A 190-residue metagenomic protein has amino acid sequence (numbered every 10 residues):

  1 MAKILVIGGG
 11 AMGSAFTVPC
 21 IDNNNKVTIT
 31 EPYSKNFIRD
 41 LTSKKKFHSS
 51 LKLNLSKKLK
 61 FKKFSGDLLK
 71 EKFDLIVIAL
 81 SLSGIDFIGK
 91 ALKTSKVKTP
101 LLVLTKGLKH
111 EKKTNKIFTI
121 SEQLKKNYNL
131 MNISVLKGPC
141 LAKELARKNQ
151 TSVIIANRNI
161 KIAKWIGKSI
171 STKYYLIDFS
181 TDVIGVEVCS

Functional and structural regions predicted by a protein language model:
M1-L55, L59-K63, K70, E111 (+1 more regions): NAD(P)+-binding Rossmann beta1-loop-alpha1 motif at the extreme N-terminus of oxidoreductases
I4, N25-V27, T99, M131-I133 (+1 more regions): Hydrophobic anchor at the start of a short beta-strand that flanks the dinucleotide cofactor-binding loop
G13, S83-D86, L108, K161-I162 (+2 more regions): Glycine-rich nucleotide phosphate-binding loop and flanking beta-alpha elements of Rossmann-like dinucleotide-binding
T28, K60-K62, S134-L136, D178-S180: General small-molecule cofactor/ligand-binding pocket signal
Y33-S34, L108, K137-L141, N159 (+1 more regions): Glycine-rich beta-alpha junction loops
L55, K62-K148, I166-G167: Rossmann-like NAD(P)(H) cofactor-binding subdomain of soluble oxidoreductases
S95, K126-I133, Q150-S190: Internal alpha-helical scaffold of NAD(P)-dependent oxidoreductase catalytic cores
